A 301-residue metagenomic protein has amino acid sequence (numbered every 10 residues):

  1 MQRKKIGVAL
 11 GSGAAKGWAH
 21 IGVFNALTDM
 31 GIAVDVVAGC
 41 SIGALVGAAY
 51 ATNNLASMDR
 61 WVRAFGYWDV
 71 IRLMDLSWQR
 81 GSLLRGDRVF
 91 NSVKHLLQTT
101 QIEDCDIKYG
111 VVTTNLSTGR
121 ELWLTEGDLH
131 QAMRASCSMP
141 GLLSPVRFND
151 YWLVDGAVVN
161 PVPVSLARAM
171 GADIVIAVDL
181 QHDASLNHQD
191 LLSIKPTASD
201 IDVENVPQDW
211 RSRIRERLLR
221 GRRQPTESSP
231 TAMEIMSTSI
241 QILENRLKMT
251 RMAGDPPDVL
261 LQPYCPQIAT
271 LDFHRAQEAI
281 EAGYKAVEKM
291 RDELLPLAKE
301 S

Functional and structural regions predicted by a protein language model:
M1-C40, A48-S301: Patatin-like phospholipase
